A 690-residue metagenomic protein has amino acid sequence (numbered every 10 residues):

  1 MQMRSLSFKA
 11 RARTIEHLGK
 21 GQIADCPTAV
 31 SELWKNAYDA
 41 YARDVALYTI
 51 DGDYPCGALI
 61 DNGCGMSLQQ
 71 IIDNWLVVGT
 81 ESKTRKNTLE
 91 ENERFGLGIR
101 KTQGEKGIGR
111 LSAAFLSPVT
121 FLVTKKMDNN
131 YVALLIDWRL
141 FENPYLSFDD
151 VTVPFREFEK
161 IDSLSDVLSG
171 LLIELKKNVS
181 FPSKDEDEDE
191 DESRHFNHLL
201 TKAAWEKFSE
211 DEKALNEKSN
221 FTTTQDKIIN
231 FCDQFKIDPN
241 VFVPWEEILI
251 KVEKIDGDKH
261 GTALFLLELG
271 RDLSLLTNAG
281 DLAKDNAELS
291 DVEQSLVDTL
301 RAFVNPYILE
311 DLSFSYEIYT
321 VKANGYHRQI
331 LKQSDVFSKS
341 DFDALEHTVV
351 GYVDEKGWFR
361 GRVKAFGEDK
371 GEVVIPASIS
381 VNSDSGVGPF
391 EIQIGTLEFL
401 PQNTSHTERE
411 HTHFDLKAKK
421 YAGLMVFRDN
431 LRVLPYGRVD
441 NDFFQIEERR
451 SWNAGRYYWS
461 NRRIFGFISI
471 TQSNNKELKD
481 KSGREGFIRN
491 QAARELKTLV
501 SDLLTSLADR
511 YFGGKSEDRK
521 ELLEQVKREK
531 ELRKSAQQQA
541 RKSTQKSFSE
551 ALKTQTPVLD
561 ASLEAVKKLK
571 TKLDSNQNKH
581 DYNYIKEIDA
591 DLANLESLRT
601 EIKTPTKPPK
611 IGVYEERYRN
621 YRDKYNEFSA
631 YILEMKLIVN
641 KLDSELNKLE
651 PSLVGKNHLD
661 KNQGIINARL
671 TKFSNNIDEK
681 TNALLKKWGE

Functional and structural regions predicted by a protein language model:
M1, L273-L275, E288-V292, G351-D354 (+3 more regions): Charged regulatory segments coupled to nucleotide-binding catalytic modules in large multidomain enzymes
M1-L276: GHKL (Bergerat-fold) ATPase N-terminal catalytic module, capturing the glycine-rich phosphate-binding loop and acidic
R13, D25-E32, M66, Q70 (+6 more regions): Generic recognition of stable, solvent-exposed alpha-helical segments in well-folded globular domains
S31, R85-L89, N305-H327, G513-E524: Short glycine-rich, low-complexity/disordered patches
W34, A46, R110, I250-E253 (+4 more regions): Generic recognition of flexible, low-complexity loop/linker segments
A37, Y41, G79-K83, S117-T124 (+4 more regions): Conserved NTP-handling cores and scaffolds of large molecular machines
V119-L122, D128, L134, E310-N324 (+1 more regions): Short polybasic amphipathic segments
L164-L416: Glycine/threonine-rich ATP-lid/beta-loop region of ATP-binding domains
